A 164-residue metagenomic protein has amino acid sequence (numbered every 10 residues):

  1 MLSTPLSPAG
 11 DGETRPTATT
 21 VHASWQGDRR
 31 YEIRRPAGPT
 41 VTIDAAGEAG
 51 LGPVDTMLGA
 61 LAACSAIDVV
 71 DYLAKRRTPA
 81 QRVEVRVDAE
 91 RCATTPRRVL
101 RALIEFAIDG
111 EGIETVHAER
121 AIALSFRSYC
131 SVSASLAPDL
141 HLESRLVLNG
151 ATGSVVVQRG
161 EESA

Functional and structural regions predicted by a protein language model:
M1-G59, V70-A164: Extended beta-strand/beta-hairpin segments
A60-C64: Alpha-helical metal-binding/catalytic segments enriched in His/Glu/Asp
A66-D68: Ribosome-associated translation termination/rescue signal centered on the conserved GGQ peptidyl-tRNA hydrolysis loop
